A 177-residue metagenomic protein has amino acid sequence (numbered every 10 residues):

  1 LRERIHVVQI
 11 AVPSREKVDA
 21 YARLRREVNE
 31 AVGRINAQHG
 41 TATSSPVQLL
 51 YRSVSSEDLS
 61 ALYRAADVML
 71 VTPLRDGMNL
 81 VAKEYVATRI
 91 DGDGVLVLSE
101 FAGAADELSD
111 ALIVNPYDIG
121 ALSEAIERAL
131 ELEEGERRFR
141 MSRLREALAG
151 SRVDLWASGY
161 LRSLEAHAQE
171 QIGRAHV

Functional and structural regions predicted by a protein language model:
L1-I5, A31-T43, T88-D93, E136 (+1 more regions): Secondary-structure transition/capping motifs at alpha-helix termini and the adjoining loop/turn into the next element
E3-V8, A22, R64, V68-G150 (+2 more regions): Catalytic binding pocket for nucleotide-activated donors in carbohydrate/polymer assembly enzymes
A11-E57: Nucleotide-activated donor-binding/catalytic signature segment of Leloir-type glycosyltransferases, i.e., the conserved
G40, L49, A105, N115 (+1 more regions): Extended interaction regions within the primary functional domain
S55-A66: Short acidic alpha-helix that forms the nucleotide-activated donor recognition element in Leloir-type transferases
A175-V177: Conserved small/polar residues in nucleotide/adenosyl-binding loops
